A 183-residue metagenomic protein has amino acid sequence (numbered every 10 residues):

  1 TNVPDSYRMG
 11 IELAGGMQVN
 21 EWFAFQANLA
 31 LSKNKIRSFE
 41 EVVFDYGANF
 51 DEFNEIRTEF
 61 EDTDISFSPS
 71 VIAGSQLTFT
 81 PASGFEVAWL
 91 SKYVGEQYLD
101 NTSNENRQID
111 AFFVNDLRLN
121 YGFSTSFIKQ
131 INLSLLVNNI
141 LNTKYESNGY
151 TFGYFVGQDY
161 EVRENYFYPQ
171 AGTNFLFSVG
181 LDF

Functional and structural regions predicted by a protein language model:
T1-D5, E105-D110, Y166: Outer-membrane beta-barrel proteins
T1-N2, N28, N115, N138-N142: Asparagine-centered polar/low-complexity signal
N2-Q97, N101: Gram-negative outer-membrane beta-barrel transporters
D5-M9, F67-A73, A111-N115, K129 (+1 more regions): Residues that define the transmembrane beta-barrel architecture of outer-membrane proteins
S38, G47-F50, I109-F112, Y150-V156: Short, intrinsically disordered/low-complexity patches at protein termini and at juxtamembrane boundaries
E61-D64, E105, V162-Y166: Short, P/G- and charge-enriched loop/turn segments at secondary-structure junctions
G95-Y98, G122-F183: C-terminal beta-signal and adjacent terminal beta-strands/loops of Gram-negative outer-membrane beta-barrel proteins
